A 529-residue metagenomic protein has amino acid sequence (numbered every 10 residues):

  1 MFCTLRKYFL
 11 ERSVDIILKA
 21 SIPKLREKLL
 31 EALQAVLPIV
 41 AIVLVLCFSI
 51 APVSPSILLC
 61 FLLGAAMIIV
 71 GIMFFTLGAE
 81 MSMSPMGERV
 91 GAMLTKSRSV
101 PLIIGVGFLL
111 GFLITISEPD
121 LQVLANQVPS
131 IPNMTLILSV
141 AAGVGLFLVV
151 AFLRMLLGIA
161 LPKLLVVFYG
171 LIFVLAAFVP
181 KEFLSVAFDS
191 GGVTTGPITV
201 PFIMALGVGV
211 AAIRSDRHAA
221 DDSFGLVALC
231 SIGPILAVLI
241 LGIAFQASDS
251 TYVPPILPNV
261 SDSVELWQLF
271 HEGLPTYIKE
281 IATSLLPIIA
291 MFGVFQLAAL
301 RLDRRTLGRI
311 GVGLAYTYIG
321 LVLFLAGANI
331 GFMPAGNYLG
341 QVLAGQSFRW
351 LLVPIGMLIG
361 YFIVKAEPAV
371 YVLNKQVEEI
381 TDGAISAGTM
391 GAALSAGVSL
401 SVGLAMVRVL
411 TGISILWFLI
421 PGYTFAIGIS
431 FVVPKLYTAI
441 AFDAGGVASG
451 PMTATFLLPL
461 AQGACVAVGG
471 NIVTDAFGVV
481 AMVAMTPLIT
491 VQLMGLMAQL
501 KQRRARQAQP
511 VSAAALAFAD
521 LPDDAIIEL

Functional and structural regions predicted by a protein language model:
F2-A32, V36, G87-P101, S215-L226 (+6 more regions): Intrinsically disordered, low-complexity non-transmembrane regions of multi-pass membrane transporters
F9, A151-V166, E182, R214-N259 (+4 more regions): Juxtamembrane and boundary regions of transmembrane helices in multi-pass small-molecule transporters and channels
R26-A32, V53-L63, T95, V128-I137 (+7 more regions): Interfacial loop-to-helix junctions that mark the boundaries of transmembrane helices in multi-pass membrane
K28-A35, L59-A65, M93-I104, L161-V166 (+3 more regions): Alpha-helical transmembrane segments and their helix-start/interface "positive-inside/aromatic belt" motifs in integral
L37-I50, G64-F74, V106-L113, G143-R154 (+10 more regions): Hydrophobic core segments of alpha-helical transmembrane domains in multi-pass membrane transport and ion-translocation
V45-L59, A79-G87, L113-V128, F147-I159 (+11 more regions): Transmembrane helix-loop junctions in multi-pass membrane proteins
G91-A92, V100-L171, R349-S430: Helix-loop-helix junctions within the multi-pass membrane cores of secondary transporters/permeases
I256-A369: Transmembrane helical segments that form the transport core of multi-pass membrane transport proteins
